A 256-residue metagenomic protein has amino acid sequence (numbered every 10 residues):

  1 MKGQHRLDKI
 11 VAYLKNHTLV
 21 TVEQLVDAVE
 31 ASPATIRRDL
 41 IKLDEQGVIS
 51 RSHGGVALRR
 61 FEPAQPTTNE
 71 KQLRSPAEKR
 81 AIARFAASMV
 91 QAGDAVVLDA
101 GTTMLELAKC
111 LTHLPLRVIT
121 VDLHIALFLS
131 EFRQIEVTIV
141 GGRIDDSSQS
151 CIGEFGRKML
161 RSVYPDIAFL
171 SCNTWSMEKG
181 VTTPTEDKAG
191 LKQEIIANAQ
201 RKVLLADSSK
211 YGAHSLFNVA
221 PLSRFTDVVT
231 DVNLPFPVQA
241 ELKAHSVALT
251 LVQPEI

Functional and structural regions predicted by a protein language model:
K2-E30, A34-A100, A108-H113, L123 (+1 more regions): HTH-adjacent hinge/linker in prokaryotic transcriptional regulators
K2-H5, A12, L19-Q24, E30 (+2 more regions): Conserved phosphate- and dinucleotide-binding cores of soluble alpha/beta proteins, encompassing both enzyme active
M104: Conserved SAM/SAH-binding loop
R117: Catalytic beta/alpha-barrel core
